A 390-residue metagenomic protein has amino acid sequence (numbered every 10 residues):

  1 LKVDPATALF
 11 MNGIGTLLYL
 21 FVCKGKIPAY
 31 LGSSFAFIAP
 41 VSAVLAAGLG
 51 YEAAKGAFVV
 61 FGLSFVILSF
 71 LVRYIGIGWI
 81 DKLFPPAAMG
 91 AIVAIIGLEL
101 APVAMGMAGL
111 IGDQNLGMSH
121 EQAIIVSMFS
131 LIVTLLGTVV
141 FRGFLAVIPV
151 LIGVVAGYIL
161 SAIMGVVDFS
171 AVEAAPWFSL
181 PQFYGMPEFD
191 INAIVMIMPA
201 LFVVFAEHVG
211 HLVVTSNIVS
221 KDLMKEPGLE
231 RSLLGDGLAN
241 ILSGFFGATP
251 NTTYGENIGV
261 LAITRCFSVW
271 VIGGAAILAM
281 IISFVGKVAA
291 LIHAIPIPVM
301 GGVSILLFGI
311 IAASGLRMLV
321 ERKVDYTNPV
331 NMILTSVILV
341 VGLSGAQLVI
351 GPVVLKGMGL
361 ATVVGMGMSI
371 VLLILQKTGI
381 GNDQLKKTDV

Functional and structural regions predicted by a protein language model:
L1-A6, Q114-L116, A146-E230, G379-V390: Helix-loop-helix hairpins and the membrane-proximal interhelical loops of multi-pass alpha-helical transport proteins
L1-L20, K26, M198-V269, K387-D389: Membrane-embedded helical hairpins/re-entrant loop segments and their flanking transmembrane helices within multi-pass
V3-L9, G25-F37, I80-M89, L145-L151 (+4 more regions): Short, non-helical or kinked segments that cap or interrupt transmembrane helices
N12-T16, F35-A36, G62, V154 (+1 more regions): Residue-level recognition of pore/gate-forming positions within transmembrane alpha-helices of multi-pass
G15-I27, V66-I80, T134-R142, V209-S220 (+2 more regions): C-terminal ends of transmembrane helices
K26-V60: Membrane-interface helix-loop-helix modules in multi-pass membrane proteins
V41-A47, T138, N257-I272, L278-S283: Interfacial segments of multi-pass membrane proteins
A46-S170, A276-L385: Membrane-embedded alpha-helical modules
